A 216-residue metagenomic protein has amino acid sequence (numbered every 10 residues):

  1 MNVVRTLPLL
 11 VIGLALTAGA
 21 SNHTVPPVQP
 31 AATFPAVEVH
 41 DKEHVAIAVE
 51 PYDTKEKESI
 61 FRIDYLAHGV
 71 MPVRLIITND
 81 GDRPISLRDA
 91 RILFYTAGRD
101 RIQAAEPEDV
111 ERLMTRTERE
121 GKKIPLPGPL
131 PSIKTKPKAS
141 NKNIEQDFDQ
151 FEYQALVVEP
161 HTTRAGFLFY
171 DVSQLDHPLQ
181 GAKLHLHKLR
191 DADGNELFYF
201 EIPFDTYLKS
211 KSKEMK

Functional and structural regions predicted by a protein language model:
M1-T6: Positively charged n-region of N-terminal signal peptides that target proteins for export
L7-T17: Bacterial N-terminal signal peptides
G19-K216: Conserved functional micro-motifs across diverse proteins
